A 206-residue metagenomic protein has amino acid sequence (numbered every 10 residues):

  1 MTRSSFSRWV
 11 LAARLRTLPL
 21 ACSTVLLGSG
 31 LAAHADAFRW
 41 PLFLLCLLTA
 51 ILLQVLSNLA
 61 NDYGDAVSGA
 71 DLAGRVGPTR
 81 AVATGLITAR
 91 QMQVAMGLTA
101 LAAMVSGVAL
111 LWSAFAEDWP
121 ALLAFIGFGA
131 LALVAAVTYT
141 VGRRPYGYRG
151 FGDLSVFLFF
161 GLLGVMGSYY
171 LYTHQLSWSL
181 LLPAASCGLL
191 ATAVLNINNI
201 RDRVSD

Functional and structural regions predicted by a protein language model:
M1-P41, L45, R144, V156: Topogenic membrane-insertion module of multi-pass membrane proteins
T2, P78-Q175: Intramembrane alpha-helical segments
S4-F6, N58-D62, A81, V134-G147 (+1 more regions): C-terminal ends of transmembrane helices
S7, R16, L20, P41-L45 (+4 more regions): Alpha-helical transmembrane segments of integral membrane proteins
L27, A35-A60, A124-V137, W178-I197: Membrane-embedded alpha-helical segments that form the functional core of polytopic membrane enzymes, especially those
A33-A37, D62, A66-A70, W112-W119 (+3 more regions): Transmembrane helix-loop junctions in multipass membrane proteins, especially transporters and channels
A60-A102, G188, T192-D206: Solvent-exposed interhelical
V156-R203: Functional transmembrane core segments of multi-pass inner-membrane proteins
